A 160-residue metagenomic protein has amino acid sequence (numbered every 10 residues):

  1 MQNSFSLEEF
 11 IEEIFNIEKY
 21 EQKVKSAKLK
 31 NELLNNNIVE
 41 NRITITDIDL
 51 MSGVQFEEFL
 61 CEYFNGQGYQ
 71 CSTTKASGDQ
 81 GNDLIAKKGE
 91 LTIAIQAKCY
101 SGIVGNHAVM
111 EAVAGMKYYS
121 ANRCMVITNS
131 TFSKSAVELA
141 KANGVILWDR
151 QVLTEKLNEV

Functional and structural regions predicted by a protein language model:
M1-V160: Mixed-charge (Asp/Glu-Lys/Arg
